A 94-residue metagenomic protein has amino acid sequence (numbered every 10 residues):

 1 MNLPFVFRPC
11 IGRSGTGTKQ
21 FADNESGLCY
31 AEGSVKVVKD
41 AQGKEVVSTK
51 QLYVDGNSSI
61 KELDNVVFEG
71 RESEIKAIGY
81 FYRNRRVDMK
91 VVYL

Functional and structural regions predicted by a protein language model:
M1-Q20: Active-site-proximal polar cores
T18-L94: Short, conserved turn/kink motifs that form compact alpha/beta structural patches or helix kinks used as
